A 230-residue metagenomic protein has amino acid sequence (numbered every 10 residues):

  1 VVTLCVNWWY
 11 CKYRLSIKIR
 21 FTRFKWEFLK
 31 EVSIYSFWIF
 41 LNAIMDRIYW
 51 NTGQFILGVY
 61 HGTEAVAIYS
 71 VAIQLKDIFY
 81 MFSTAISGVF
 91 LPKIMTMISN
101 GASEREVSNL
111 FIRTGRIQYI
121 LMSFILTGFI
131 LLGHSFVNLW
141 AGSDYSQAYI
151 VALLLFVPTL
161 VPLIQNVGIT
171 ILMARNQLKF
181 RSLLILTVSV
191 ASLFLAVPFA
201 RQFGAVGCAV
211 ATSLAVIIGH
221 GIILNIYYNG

Functional and structural regions predicted by a protein language model:
V1, V6-W50, K93-N109, G230: Interhelical loop/hinge segments that connect adjacent transmembrane helices in multipass membrane
V1-C11, N42, D46, W50 (+5 more regions): Short runs within selected transmembrane alpha-helices of multi-pass transporters and secretion channels
F28-Y35, I39, F55-D77, S146-I150 (+1 more regions): Interfacial/gating helices of multi-pass transporter permease domains
W38, G53-F55, A67-S87, R116-I120 (+1 more regions): Alpha-helical transmembrane segments of polytopic membrane transporters and translocases
Y49-L57, H61, F90-L91, L132-V137: Hydrophobic/aromatic end-of-helix segments at the C-terminal termini of transmembrane alpha-helices
H61-E64, A102, N176-L178, F203: Membrane-helix interface residues
A72, K76-G115, I169-A174: Helix-loop junctions and terminal segments of transmembrane helices in multi-pass membrane transport/translocation
F124-S143, V197-P198, Q202: Short membrane-interface helical motifs at transmembrane helix boundaries in multi-pass membrane transporters
